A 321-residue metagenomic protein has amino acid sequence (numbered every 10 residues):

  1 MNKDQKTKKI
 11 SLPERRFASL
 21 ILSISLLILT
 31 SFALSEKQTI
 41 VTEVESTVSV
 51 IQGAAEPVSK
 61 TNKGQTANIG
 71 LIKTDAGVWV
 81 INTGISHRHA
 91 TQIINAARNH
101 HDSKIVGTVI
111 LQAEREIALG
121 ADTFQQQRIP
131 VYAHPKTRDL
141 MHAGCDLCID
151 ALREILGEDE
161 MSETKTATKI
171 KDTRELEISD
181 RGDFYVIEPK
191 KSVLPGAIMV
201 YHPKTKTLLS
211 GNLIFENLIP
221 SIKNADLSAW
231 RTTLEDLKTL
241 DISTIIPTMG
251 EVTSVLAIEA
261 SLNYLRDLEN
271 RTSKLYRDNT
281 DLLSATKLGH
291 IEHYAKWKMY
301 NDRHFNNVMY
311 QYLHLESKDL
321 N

Functional and structural regions predicted by a protein language model:
S19-T30: Bacterial N-terminal signal peptides
T42-E43, R138-G196, P203-K204: Metallo-beta-lactamase
E45-A96, I198-G211: Conserved beta-strand hairpin/beta-sheet module of binuclear metal-dependent hydrolase folds, prominently
D75-G77, H87-A133, L240: Active-site metal-binding motif and surrounding structural segment of the metallo-beta-lactamase
I81-T83, V106-E114, Y132-P135, L208-G211 (+1 more regions): Active-site neighborhood of phospho(di)ester-bond hydrolases with catalytic His/Asp-centered motifs
D183-L240: Active-site-proximal loop/helix segments of hydrolase catalytic cores
Y201, T207, A229-S284: Divalent-metal (often Zn2+) His-rich catalytic cores of metallo-beta-lactamase-fold enzymes
T280-N321: C-terminal regulatory/interaction regions
